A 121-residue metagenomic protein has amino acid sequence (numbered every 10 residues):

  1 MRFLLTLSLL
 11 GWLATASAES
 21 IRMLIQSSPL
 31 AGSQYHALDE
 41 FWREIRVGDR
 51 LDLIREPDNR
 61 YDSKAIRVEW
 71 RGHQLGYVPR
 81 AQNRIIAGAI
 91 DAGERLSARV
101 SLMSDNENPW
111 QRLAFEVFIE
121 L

Functional and structural regions predicted by a protein language model:
R2, L7, G11, T15-L121: Conserved active-site motif detector
